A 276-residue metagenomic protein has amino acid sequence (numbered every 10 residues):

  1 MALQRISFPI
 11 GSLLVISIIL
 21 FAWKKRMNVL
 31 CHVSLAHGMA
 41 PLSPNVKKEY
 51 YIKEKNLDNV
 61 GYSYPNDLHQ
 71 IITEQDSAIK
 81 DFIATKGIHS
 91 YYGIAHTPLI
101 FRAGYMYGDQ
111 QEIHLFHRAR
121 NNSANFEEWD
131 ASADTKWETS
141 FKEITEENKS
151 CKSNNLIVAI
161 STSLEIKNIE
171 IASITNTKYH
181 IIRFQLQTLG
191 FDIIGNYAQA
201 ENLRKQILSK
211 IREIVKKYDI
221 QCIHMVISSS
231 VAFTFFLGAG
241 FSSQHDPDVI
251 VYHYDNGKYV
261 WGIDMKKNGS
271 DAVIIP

Functional and structural regions predicted by a protein language model:
M1-H224, V231-P276: Long, low-complexity, Lys/Arg-enriched
